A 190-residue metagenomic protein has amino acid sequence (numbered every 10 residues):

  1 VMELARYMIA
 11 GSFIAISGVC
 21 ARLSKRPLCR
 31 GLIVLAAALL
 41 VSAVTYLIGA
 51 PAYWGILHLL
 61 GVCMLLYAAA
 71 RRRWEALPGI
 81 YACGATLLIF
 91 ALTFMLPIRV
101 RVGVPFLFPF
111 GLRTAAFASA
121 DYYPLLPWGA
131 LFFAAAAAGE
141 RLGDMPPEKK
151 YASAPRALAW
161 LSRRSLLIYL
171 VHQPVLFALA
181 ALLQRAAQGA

Functional and structural regions predicted by a protein language model:
V1-A190: Alpha-helical transmembrane segments and their immediate juxtamembrane cytosolic regions
